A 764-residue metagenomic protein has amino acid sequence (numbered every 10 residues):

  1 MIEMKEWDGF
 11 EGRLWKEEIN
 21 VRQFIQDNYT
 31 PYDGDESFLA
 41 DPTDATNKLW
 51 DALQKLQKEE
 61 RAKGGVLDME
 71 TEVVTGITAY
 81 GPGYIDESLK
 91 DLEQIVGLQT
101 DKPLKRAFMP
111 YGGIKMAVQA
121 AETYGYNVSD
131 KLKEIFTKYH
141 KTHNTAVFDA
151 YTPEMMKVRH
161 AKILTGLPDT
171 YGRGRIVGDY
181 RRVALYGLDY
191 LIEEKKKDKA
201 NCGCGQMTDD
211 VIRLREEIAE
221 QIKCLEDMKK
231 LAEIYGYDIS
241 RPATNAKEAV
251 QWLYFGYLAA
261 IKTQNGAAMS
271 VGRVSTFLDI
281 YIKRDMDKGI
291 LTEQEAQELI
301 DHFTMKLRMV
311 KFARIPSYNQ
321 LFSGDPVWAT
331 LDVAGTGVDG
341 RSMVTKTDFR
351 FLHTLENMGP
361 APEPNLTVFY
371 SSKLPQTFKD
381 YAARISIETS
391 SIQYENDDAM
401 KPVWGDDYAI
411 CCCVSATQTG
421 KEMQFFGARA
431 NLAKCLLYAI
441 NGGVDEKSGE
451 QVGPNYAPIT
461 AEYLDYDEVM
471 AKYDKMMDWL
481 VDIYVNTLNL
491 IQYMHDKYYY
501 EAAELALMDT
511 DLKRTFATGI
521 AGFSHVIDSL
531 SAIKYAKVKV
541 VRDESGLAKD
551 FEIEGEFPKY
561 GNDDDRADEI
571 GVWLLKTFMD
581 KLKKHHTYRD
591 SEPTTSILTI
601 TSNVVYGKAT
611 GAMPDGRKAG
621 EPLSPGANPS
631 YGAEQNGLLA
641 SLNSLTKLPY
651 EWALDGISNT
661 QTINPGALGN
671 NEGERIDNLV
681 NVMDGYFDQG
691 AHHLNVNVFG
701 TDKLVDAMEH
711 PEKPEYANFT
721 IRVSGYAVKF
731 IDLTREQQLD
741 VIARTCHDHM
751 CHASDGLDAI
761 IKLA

Functional and structural regions predicted by a protein language model:
I2-L763: Conserved catalytic cores of very large enzyme subunits
